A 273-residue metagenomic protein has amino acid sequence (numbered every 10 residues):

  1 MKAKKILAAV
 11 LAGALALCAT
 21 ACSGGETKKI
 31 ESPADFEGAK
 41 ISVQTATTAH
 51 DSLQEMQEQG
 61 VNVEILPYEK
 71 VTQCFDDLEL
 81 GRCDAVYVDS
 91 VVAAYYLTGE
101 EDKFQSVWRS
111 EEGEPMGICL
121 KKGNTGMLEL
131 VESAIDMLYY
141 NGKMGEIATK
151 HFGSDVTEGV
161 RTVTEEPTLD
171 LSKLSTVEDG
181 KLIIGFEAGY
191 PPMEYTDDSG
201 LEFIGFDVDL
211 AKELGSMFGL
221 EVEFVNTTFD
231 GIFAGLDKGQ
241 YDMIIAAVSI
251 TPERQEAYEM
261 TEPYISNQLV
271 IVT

Functional and structural regions predicted by a protein language model:
L17-A21: C-terminal motif of bacterial Sec signal peptides marking the signal peptidase cleavage site
S23, T47, G117-G159, V208-M217: Extended ligand-binding regions for polar small-molecule ligands
G25-D35, E100-E112, K122, V208 (+3 more regions): Acidic, polar ligand-binding/catalytic clefts
E26-V71, S90-A94, T125, F186-P191 (+3 more regions): Bilobed "Venus flytrap"/periplasmic-binding protein-like clamshell domains and structurally analogous long
T48-V63, S106, I135-S175: Ligand-binding clefts/hinges and TM-proximal coupling segments of bilobed small-molecule sensing domains
E64-Y68, D89, L130, D170-L171 (+2 more regions): Extracytoplasmic small-molecule ligand-binding "clamshell" domains of the periplasmic binding protein/Venus flytrap
Q73-D77, C83, V92-A93, L210-A211 (+1 more regions): Short, hydrophobic alpha-helical packing/hinge segments within bilobed ligand-binding/sensory domains
S90, A94, T98-S133, D155-E165 (+2 more regions): Periplasmic-binding protein-like
